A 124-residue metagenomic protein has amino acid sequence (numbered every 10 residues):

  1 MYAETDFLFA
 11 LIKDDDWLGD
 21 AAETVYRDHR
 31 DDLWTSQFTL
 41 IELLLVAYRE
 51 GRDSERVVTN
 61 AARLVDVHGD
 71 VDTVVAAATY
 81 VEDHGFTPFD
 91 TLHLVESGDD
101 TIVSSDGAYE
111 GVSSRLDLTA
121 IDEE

Functional and structural regions predicted by a protein language model:
M1-W34, A47-V57, E124: Short, well-structured N-terminal submotif of metal-dependent ribonuclease cores
F7, T39, T73, H93 (+1 more regions): Alpha-helix capping/helix-boundary segments
D14, R63-D83: Acidic catalytic patch
G19, L40, V58, V74-A77: A general structural signal for well-ordered alpha-helical segments in protein cores
T24-R30, L43, A47, T59-L64 (+1 more regions): Alpha-helix C-terminal capping segments
T39, L45-R49, V57-A61, G111-E123: Anionic, Ser/Thr-rich low-complexity intrinsically disordered regions
D66-V67, L94, D99-E124: Acidic, PIN/NYN-like endoribonuclease modules and their adjacent C-terminal/linker elements
